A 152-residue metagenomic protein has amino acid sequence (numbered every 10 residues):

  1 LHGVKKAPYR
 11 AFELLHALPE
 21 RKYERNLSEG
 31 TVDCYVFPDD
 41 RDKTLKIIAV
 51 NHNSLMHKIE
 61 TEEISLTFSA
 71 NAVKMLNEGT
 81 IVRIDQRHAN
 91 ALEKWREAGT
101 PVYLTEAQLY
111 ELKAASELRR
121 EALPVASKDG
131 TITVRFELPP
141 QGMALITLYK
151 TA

Functional and structural regions predicted by a protein language model:
L1-T44, S54-L55: Glycan-recognition and catalytic regions of carbohydrate-active enzymes
L15-P19, F68-A70, S116: Hydrophobic, Leu/Ile/Phe/Ala-enriched alpha-helical segments that form helix-helix packing faces
E20-Y23, A89, T151-A152: Short, charged low-complexity linker/loop segments at the C-terminal edge of domains
Y23-L27, E62-A70, E121-V125, G130-I132 (+1 more regions): Generic detection of short hydrophobic beta-strand segments and adjacent strand-loop junctions
T31-M75, I81-E97, P140-T147: Carbohydrate-binding surface patches
N77-A122: Intrinsically disordered, low-complexity Ser/Thr/Gly-rich stretches
Y103-A152: C-terminal beta-strand-rich structural cap/linker in extracellular carbohydrate-active enzymes
